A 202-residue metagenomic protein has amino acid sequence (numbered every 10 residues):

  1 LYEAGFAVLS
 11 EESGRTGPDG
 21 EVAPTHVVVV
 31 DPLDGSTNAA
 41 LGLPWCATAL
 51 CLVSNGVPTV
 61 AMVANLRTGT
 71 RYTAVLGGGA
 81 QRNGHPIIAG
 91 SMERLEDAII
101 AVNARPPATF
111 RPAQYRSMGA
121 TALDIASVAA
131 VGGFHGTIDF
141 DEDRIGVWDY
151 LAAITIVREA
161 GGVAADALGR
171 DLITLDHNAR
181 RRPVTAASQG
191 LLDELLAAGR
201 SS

Functional and structural regions predicted by a protein language model:
L1, S36, N65, A74 (+3 more regions): Residue-level signal for inorganic ion chemistry
L1-L33, L196-R200: N-terminal subdomain of lithium-sensitive/metallo-dependent phosphomonoesterases centered on the IMPase/IPPase/PAP
A4, V22-T25, G42, N55-T59 (+3 more regions): Short coil/turn connectors at secondary-structure junctions
A7-E12, V30, A39, S117-G119 (+1 more regions): General beta-strand structural signal in soluble alpha/beta enzymes
S13, G78, H85-P86: Well-ordered beta-strand scaffold positions
E21-G77, Q81: DPxDG-like acidic metal-binding loop motif
I87-S202: An extended, acidic
